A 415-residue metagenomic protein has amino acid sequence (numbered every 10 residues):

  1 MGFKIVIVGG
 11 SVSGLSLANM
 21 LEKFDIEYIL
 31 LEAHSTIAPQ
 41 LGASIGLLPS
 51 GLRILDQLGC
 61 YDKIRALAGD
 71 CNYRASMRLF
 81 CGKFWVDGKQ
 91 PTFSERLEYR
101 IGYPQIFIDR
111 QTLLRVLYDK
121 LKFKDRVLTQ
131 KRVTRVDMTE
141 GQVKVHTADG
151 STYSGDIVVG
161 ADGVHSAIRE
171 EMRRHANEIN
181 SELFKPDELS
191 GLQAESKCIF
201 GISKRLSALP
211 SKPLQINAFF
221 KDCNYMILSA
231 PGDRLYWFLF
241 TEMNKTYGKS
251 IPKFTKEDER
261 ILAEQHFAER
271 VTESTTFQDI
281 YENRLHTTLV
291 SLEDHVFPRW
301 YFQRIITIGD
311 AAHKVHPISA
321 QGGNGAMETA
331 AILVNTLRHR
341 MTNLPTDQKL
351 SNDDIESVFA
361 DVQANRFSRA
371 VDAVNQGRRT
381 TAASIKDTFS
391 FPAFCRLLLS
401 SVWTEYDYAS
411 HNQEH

Functional and structural regions predicted by a protein language model:
M1-I5, K23-F24: Extreme N-terminal leader/targeting segments of oxidoreductases
F3, S76, K83-F84, N335-H415: C-terminal helical "tail/cap" subdomain of flavin- and related membrane-associated enzymes
G9-K23, L31, V159-G160, H286-R379: Conserved mid-domain beta->alpha element of the FAD-binding
S13, T36, H165: Conserved Rossmann-like nucleotide-cofactor binding loop
E22-A43: Glycine-rich FAD pyrophosphate-binding loop
Q40-K120: Active-site-adjacent segment of FAD-dependent monooxygenases/related oxidoreductases
A66-C71, E264-L285, L344-A360, A373-V374: Acidic/histidine metal-binding catalytic segments
P104, R115-K120, K124-L289, V296-F297 (+1 more regions): Conserved FAD-binding catalytic core of PHBH/FMO-like flavoproteins
